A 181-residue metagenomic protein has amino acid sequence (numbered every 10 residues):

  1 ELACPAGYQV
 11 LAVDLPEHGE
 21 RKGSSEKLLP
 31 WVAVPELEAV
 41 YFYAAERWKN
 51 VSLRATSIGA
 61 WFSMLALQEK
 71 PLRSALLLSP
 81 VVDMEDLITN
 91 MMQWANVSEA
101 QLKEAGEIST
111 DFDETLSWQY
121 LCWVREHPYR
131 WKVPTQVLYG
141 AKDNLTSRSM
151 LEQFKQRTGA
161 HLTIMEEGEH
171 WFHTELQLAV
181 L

Functional and structural regions predicted by a protein language model:
L2-P5, A45, Q156: Anion (oxyanion) recognition and catalysis
A3, A66-L67: Aromatic pocket-lining residues of Rossmann-like dinucleotide-binding sites
A3-G23: Conserved alpha/beta-hydrolase
D14, S57, A141: Nucleotide-sugar donor-binding loop of glycosyltransferases
H18-R47: Catalytic nucleophile-loop/oxyanion-hole region of alpha/beta-hydrolase and closely related hydrolase-like folds
N50, W61, K70-I164, G168-L181: The alpha/beta-hydrolase serine catalytic core
A55-S63: Gly/Ala-rich beta-loop-alpha elbow adjacent to hydrolase catalytic centers
